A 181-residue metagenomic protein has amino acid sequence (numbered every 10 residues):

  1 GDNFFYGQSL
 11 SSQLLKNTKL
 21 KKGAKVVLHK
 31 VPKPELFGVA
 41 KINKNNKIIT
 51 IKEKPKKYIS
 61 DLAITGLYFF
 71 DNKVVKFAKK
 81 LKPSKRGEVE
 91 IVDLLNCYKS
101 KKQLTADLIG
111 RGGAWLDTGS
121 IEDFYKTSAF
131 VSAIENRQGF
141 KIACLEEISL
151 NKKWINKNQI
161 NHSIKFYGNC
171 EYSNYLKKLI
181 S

Functional and structural regions predicted by a protein language model:
G1-K44, F69-N72, K76-L81: Conserved beta-loop-beta/alpha segment of the NTase-like Rossmann-fold superfamily that binds/positions NTPs
F5-Y6, L10-S12, S120, H162-F166 (+1 more regions): Conserved N-terminal catalytic core of the sugar/cofactor nucleotidyltransferase
L15-T18, K47-E147, N151-W154, N158-Q159 (+1 more regions): Catalytic-core segments of class I nucleotidyltransferases/pyrophosphorylases that form NMP-activated intermediates
W154-I155, Q159-S181: Short, amphipathic C-terminal "tail helix"
